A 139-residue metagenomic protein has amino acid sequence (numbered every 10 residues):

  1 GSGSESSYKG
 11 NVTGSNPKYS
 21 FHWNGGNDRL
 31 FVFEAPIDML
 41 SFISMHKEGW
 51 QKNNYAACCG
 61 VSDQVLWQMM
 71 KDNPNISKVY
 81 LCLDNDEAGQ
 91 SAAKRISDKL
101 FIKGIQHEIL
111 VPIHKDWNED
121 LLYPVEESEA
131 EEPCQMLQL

Functional and structural regions predicted by a protein language model:
G1-D72: Phosphate-handling DNA/RNA-contact segment within nucleic-acid enzymes
S44-L139: TOPRIM fold recognition
